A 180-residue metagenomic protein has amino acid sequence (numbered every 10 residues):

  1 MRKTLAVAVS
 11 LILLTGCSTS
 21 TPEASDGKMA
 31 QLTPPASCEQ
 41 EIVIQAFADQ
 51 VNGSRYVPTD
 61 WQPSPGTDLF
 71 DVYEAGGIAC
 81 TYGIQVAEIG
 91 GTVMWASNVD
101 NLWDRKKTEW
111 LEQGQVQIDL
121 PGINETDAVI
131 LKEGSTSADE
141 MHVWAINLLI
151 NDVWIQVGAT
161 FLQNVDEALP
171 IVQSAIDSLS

Functional and structural regions predicted by a protein language model:
M1-L11: N-terminal export and membrane-targeting signals
L13-G16: C-terminal motif of bacterial Sec signal peptides marking the signal peptidase cleavage site
S18-E74: N-terminal "mature-domain start" segment
L32-T33, G90-S97, V157-L162: Second-shell loop/turn segments in exported
S37-E41, D100-N101, L162-D166: Soluble non-cytosolic domains of exported or imported proteins
D60, W103-A145: Short Gly/Thr-rich strand-loop-strand
A79-N101: A short acidic-to-branched-hydrophobic micro-motif
L131-S180: Extracellularly exposed regions in secreted/surface proteins, prominently low-complexity, repeat-rich
